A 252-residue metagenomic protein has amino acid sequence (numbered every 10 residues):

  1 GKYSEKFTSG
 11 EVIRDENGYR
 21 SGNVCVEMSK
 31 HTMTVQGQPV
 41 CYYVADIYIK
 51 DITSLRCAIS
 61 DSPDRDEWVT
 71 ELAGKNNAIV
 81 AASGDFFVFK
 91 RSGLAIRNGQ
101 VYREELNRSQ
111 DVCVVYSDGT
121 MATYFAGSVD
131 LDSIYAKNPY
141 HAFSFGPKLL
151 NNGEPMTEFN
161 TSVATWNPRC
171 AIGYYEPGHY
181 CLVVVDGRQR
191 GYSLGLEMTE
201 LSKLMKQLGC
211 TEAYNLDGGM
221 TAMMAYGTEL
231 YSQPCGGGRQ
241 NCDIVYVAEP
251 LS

Functional and structural regions predicted by a protein language model:
G1-S252: Gly/Ser/Thr/Pro-rich low-complexity, intrinsically disordered segments
